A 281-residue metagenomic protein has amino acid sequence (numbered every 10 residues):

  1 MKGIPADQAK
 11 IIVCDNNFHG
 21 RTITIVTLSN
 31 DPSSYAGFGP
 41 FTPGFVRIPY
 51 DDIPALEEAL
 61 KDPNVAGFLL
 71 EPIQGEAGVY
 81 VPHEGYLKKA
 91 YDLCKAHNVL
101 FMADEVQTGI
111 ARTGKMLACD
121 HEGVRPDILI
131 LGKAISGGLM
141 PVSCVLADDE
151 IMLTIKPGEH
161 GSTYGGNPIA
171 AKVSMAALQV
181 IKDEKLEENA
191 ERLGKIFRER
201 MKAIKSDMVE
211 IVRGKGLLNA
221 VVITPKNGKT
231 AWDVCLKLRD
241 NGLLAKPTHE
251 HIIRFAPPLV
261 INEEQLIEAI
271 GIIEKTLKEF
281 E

Functional and structural regions predicted by a protein language model:
M1-E281: Conserved N-terminal phosphate-binding loop of PLP-dependent enzymes in the Aspartate aminotransferase
